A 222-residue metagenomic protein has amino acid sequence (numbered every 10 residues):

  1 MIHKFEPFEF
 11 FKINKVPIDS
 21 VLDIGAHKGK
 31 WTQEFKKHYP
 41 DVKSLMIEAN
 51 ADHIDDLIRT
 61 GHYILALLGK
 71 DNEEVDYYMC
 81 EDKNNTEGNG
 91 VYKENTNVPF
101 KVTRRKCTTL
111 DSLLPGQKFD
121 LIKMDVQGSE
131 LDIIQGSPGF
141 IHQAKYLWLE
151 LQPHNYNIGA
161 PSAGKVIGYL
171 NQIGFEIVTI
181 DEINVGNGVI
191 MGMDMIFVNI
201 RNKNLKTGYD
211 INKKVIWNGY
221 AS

Functional and structural regions predicted by a protein language model:
M1-S222: Phosphate/nucleotide-binding beta-alpha loop and adjacent structural elements of enzyme active sites
